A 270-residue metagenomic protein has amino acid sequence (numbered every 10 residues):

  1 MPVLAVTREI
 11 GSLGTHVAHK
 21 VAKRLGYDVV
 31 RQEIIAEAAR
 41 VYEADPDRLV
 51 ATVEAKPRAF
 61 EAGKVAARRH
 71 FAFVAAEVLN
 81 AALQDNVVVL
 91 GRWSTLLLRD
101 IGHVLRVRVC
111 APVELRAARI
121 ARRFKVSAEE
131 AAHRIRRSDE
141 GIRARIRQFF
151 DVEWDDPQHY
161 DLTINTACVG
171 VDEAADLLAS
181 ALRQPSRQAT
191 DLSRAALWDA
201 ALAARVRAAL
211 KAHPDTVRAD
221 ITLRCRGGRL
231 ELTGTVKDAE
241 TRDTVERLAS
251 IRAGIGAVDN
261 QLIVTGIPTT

Functional and structural regions predicted by a protein language model:
M1-V3: Extreme N-terminal starter segment of soluble prokaryotic enzymes
A5-H19: Glycine-rich phosphate-binding P-loop
R24-V30: Post-Walker A helix-loop "phosphate-sensing" segment adjacent to the P-loop in P-loop NTPases
I35-V87, V126: ATP-dependent small-molecule kinase phosphotransfer cores that center on conserved nucleotide phosphate-binding segments
G91-R92: Divalent-cation
D100-R122, A131, I135: Conserved phosphate-donor/acceptor-positioning beta-strand/loop module used by diverse small-molecule
A111, A118-R122, S138, Q148-Q158 (+1 more regions): N-terminal targeting leaders
